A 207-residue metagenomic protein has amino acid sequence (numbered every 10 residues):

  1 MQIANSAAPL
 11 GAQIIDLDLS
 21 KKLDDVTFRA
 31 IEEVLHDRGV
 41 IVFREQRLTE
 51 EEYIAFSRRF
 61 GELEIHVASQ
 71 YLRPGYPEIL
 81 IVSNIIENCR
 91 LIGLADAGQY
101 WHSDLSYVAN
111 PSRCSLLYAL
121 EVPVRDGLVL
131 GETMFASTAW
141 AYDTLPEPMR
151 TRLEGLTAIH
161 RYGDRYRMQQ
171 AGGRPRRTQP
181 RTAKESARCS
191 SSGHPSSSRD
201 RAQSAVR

Functional and structural regions predicted by a protein language model:
M1-R207: Non-heme Fe(II) oxygenase catalytic core, chiefly the N-lobe of the double-stranded beta-helix
